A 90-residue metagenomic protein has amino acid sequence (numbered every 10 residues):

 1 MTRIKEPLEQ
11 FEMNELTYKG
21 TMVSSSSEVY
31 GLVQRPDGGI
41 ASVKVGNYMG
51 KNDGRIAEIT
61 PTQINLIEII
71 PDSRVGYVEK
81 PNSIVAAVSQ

Functional and structural regions predicted by a protein language model:
M1-T21: Alpha-helical interface/anchor segments and their boundary "cap" residues
N14-T17, E28, P36-G38, V43-Q90: Cys-His-centered catalytic/binding microenvironment captured across papain-like cysteine peptidases and homologous
